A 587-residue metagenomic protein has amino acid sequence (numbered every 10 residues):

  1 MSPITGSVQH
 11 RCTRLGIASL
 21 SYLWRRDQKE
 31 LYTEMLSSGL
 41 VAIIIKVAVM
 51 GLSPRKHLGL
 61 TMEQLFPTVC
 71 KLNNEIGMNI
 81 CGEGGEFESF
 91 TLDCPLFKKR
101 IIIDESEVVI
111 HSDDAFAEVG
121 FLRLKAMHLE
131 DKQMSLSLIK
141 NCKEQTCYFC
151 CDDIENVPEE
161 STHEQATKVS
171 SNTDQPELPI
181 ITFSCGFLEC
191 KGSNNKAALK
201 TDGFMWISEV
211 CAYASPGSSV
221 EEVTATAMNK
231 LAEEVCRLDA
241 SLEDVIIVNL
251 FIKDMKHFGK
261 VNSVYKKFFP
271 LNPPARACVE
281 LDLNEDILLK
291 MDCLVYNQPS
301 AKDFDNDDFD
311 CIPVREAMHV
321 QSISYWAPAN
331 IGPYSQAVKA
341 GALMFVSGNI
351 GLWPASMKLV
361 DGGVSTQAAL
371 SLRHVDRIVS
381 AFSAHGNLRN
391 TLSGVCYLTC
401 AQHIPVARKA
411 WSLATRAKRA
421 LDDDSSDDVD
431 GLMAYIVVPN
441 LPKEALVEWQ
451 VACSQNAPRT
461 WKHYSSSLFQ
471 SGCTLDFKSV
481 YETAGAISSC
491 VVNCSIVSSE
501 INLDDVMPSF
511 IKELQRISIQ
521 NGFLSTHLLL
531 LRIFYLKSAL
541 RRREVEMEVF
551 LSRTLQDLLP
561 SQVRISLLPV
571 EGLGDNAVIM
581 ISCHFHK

Functional and structural regions predicted by a protein language model:
M1-V169: Nucleotide-activated chemistry modules centered on ATP-dependent adenylation/adenylyltransferase
N156-K587: Short, polar/acidic, helix-capping and beta-turn segments at strand->helix junctions that line the mouths
